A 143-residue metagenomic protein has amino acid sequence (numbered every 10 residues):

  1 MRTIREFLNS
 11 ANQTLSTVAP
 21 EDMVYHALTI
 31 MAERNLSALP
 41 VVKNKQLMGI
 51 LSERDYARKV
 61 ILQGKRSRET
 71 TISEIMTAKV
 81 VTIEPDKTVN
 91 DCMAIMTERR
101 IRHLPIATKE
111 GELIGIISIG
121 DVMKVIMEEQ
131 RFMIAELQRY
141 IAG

Functional and structural regions predicted by a protein language model:
M1-G143: Tandem CBS (Cystathionine beta-synthase) repeat/Bateman regulatory domains
